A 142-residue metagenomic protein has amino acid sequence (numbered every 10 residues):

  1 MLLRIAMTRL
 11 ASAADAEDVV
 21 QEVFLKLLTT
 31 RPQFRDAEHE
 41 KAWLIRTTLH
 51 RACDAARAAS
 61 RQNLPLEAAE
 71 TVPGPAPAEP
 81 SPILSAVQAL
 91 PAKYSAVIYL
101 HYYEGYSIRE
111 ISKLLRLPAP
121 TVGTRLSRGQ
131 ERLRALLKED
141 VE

Functional and structural regions predicted by a protein language model:
M1, P82-S85, S95-A96: Pre-recognition alpha-helix immediately N-terminal to the DNA-recognition helix within helix-turn-helix or winged-helix
L3, F24, P91, S95 (+1 more regions): C-terminal flanking helix
L3-E22, T30-E38, A119, V141-E142: Short, charged helix-capping/linker segments at alpha-helix termini
T29, R35, I45-E67, A76 (+1 more regions): Arg/Lys-rich amphipathic alpha helix in sigma70-family domain 2
L49-C53, R109, L115-D140: DNA-recognition helix of helix-turn-helix
V97-H101: A short pre-motif secondary-structure segment
